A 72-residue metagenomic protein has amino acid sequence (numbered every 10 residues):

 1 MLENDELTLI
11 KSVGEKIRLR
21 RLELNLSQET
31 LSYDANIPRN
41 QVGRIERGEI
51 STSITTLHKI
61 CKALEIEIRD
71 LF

Functional and structural regions predicted by a protein language model:
L2-L22: A short, Lys/Arg-rich alpha-helix, primarily the initiator
K11, L22-E23, Q41, S51: Short amphipathic helical patch at the helix-1/turn junction of helix-turn-helix
E15-T30, D34, K59: Short basic helix-loop element that most often maps to the first helix and adjoining turn of HTH DNA-binding modules
I17, L31-S32, V42-I45, L71: Conserved hydrophobic/aromatic packing and binding residues within compact polymer-binding modules
N36-I50: Recognition helix of helix-turn-helix/homeodomain-like DNA-binding domains that insert into the DNA major groove
E49-K59, I68: Short, basic-rich loop-to-helix N-cap that marks the start of a DNA-contacting helix
E65-F72: Short C-terminal boundary/hinge segments that cap the last helix of small helical domains
